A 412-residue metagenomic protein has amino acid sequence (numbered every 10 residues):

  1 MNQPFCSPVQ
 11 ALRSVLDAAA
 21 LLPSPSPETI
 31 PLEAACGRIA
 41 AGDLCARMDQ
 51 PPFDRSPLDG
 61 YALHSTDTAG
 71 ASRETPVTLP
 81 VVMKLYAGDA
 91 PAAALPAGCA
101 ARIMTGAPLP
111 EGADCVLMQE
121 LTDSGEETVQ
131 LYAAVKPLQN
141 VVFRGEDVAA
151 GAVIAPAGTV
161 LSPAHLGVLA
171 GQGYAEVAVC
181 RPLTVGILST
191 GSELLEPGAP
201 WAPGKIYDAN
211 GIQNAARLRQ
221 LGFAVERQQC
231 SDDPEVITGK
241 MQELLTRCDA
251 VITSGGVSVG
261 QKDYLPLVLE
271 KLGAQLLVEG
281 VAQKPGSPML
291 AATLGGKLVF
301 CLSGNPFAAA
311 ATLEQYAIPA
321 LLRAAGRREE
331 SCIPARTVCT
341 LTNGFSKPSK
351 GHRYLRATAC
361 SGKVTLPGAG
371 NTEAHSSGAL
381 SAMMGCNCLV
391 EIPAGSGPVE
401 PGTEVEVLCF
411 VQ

Functional and structural regions predicted by a protein language model:
M1-V9, V177-L302, P306-T312: Helix-rich terminal scaffold detector
N2-Q3, A62-Q228, E373-A374, L389 (+1 more regions): Short, glycine/charged-enriched hinge/interface segments at domain edges or termini
P4, P8-L12, E28, L32 (+16 more regions): Generic structural signal for well-ordered, non-membrane alpha-helical segments in soluble metabolic enzymes
P4-S72, L161: Intrinsically disordered, low-complexity, positively charged segments
V9, E28-E33, G37, G42 (+3 more regions): Flexible glycine/proline-rich
V15, G60, G151, I187 (+4 more regions): Residue-level signal for inorganic ion chemistry
V15-L22, Q172-A175, L194, R217 (+8 more regions): Change "in soluble alpha/beta enzymes" to "in soluble alpha/beta proteins
E28-L32, F53-L79, G112-E127, R327 (+1 more regions): Short beta-strand/loop turn elements enriched in aromatics
